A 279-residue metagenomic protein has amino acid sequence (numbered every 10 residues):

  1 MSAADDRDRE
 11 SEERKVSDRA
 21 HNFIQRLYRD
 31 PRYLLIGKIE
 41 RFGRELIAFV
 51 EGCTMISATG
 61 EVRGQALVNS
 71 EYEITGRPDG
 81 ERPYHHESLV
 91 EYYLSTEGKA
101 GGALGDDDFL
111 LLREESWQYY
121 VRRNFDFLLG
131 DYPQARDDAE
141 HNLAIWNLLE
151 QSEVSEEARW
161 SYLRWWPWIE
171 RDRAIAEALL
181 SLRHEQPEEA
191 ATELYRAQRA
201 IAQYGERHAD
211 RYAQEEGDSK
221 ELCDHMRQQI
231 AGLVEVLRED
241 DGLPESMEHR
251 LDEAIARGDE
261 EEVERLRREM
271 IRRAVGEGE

Functional and structural regions predicted by a protein language model:
S2-L149, Q186, E193-A202: N-terminal alpha-helical interaction modules that lie
E91-S95, G101-S116, A158-E170, G232-L243: TPR-adjacent "capping" and linker segments in tetratricopeptide-repeat scaffold/adaptor proteins
L111-F125, E140-L143, N147, R164-R183 (+2 more regions): Amphipathic alpha-helical repeat scaffolds of TPR domains
F127-D137, A178, L182-E189, L251-V263: Short helix-adjacent coil turns
Y132, R136-S161, A197-G217, R268-E279: Short, charge-rich amphipathic alpha-helical segments embedded in non-transmembrane helical bundles/solenoids
R159-R164, E206, Y212-C223, R227-L237: Intrinsically disordered, charged and Pro/Gly-enriched terminal/linker segments that flank large helical-solenoid
E221-G232, R238-E279: Alpha-helical oligomerization segments
